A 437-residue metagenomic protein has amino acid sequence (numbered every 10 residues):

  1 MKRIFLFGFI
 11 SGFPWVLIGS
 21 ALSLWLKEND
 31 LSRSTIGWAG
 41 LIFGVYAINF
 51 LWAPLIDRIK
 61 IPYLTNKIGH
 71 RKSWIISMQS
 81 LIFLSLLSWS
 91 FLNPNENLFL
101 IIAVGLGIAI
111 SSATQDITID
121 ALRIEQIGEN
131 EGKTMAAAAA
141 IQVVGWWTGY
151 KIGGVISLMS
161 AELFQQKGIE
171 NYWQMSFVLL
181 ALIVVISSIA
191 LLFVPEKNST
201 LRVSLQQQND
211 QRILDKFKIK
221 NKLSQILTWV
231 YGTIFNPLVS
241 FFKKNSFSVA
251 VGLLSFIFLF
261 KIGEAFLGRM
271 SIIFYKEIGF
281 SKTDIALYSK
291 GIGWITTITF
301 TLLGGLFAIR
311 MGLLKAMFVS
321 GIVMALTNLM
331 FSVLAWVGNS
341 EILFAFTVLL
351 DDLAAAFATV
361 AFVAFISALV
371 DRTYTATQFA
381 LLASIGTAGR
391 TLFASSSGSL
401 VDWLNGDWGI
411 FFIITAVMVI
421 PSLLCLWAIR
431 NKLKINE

Functional and structural regions predicted by a protein language model:
M1-Y46, V249-F256, F260-F274, I278 (+1 more regions): Helix-loop boundary and gating motifs at the non-cytosolic
V45-W52, L287-R310, S320, M324-T327: Transmembrane alpha-helices of Major Facilitator/SLC transporters
N49-K67, T299-A316, V401-D402: Helix-to-loop junctions at the C-terminal end of transmembrane segments in multipass secondary transporters
D57-I59, L64, S90, I152-N171 (+2 more regions): Transmembrane alpha-helix termini and helix-breaking/packing motifs in multi-pass membrane transporters
W74-N95, I322-N339: C-terminal ends and interior cores of transmembrane alpha-helices in multi-pass membrane transporters/permeases
S80, L84, S90-A103, T114-Q115 (+3 more regions): Intracellular loop-helix junctions on the cytosolic face of multi-pass helical membrane proteins
T114-G128, A356-D371: Intracellular juxtamembrane helix-capping segments at the cytosolic ends of symmetry-related transmembrane helices
K315-F365: C-terminal transmembrane helical hairpin of 12-TM major facilitator-type secondary transporters
